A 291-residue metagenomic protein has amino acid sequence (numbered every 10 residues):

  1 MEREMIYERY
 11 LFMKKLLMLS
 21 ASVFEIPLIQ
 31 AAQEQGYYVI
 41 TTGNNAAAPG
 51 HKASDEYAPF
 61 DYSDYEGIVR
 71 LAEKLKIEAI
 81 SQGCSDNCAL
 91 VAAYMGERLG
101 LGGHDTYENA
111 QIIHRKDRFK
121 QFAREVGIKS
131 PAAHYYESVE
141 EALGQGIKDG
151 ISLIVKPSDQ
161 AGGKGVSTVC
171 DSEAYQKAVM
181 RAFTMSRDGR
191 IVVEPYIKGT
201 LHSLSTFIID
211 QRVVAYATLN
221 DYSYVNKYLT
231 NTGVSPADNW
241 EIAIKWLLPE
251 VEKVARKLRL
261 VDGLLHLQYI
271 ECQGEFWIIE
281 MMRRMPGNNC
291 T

Functional and structural regions predicted by a protein language model:
I6-N109, E140: ATP-binding N-terminal substructure of ATP-dependent carboxylate-amine bond-forming enzymes
L17-M18, A79-Q82, P131-A133, T168 (+2 more regions): Short catalytic-loop micro-motif centered on adjacent basic/acidic residues
E97-G165: A conserved helix-loop-beta module that forms one wall/lid of the active-site cleft in ATP-utilizing catalytic domains
V166-I279, R283-P286: Internal nucleotide-binding/catalytic subdomain
T291: A glycine- and small/hydrophobic-rich beta-loop-beta segment that serves as a flexible "lid/hinge" or phosphate-binding
